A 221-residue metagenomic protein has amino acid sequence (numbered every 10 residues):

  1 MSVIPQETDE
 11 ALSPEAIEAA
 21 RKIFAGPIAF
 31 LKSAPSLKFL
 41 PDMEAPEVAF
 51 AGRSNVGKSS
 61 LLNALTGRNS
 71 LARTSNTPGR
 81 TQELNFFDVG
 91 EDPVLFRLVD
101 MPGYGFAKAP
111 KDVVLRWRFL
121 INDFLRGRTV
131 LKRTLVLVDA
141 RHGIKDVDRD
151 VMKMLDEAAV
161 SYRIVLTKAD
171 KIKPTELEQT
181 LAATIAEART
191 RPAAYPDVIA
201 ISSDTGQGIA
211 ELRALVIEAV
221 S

Functional and structural regions predicted by a protein language model:
S2-K108, S221: Conserved G1/Walker A P-loop phosphate-binding module
A25-L37, K171-S221: Canonical P-loop GTPase G-domain recognition
L40-A45, R80-F86, P102-K132, A140-M154: Switch II of P-loop NTPase G domains
M43, D156-R163, R213-S221: Extended low-complexity acidic/polar segments
L61, T134-L135, L212: Hydrophobic packing within well-folded, soluble alpha/beta domains
F87, T167, L212: Residue-level signal for inorganic ion chemistry
P93, F119-P196: Conserved C-terminal guanine-recognition region of P-loop GTPase G domains, centered on the G4
